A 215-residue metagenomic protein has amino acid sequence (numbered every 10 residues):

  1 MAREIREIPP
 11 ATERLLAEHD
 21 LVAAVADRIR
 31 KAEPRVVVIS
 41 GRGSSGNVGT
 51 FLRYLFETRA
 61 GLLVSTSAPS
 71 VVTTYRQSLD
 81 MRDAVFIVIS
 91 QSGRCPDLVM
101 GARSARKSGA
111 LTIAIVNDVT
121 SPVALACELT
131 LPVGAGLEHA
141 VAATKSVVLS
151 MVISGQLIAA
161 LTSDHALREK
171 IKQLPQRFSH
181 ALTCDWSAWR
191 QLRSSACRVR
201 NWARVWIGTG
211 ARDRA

Functional and structural regions predicted by a protein language model:
M1-R35, T183: An N-terminal, well-structured beta->alpha segment
R6, R30, E57, R193-S194: Alpha-helix boundary recognition
L16-A17, V48-L52, D213-A215: Short, glycine/acidic-enriched capping/hinge loops at junctions between secondary-structure elements
L21-V22, R30-L174, H180: Glycine-rich phosphate-binding loops that contact phosphosugars or nucleotide phosphates
V25-D27, Y75, A188-Q191: Generic recognition of flexible, low-complexity loop/linker segments
E33-V37, S195-R200: Short, surface-exposed connector motifs at secondary-structure boundaries
G61, A196-A215: Acidic catalytic cores of enzymes that act on phosphate-bearing nucleotides/polynucleotides
I171-S194: Active-site/ligand-binding-proximal alpha/beta "capping" segment
